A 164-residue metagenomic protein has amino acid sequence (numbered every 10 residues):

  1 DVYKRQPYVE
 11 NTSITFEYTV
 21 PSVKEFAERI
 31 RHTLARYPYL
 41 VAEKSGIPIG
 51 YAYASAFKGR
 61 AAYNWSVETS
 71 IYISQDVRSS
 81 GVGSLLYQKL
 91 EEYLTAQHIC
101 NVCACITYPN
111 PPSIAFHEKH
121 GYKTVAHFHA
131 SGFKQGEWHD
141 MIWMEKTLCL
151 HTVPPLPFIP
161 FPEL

Functional and structural regions predicted by a protein language model:
V2-Y3: Short, small-residue-biased leader/transition segments that mark boundaries at the very start of proteins
V9-T19: A short gly/proline-enriched turn/hairpin at secondary-structure junctions
Y18-D76, Y87-Q88, T147-L148: Acetyl-CoA-dependent GNAT
Y37, H139-W143: Short hydrophobic/aromatic beta-strand or adjacent loop that forms the aromatic wall/cage of a ligand/substrate-binding
Y53, C103-I106, E118, K123-D140 (+1 more regions): Conserved catalytic-core motifs of GNAT/GCN5-like acyltransferases
T69-I71, V102-C105: Conserved hydrophobic beta-strand within the GNAT/NAT acetyltransferase core sheet that lines the active-site cleft
I73, S79-A96, P112-K119: Conserved acetyl-CoA-binding loop-helix of GNAT-fold acetyltransferases
L150-L164: Acidic/histidine-enriched, glycine/proline-rich intrinsically disordered or flexible terminal extensions
